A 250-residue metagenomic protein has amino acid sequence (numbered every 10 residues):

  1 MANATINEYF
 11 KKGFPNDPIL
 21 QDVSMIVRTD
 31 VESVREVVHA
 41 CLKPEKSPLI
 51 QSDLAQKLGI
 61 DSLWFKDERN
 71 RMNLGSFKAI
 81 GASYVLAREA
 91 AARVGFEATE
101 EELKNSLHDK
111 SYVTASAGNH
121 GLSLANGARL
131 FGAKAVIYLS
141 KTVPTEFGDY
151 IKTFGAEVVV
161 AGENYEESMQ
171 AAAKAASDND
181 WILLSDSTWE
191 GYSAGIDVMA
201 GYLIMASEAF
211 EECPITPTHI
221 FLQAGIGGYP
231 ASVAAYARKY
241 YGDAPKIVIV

Functional and structural regions predicted by a protein language model:
M1-V250: PLP-dependent amino-acid enzyme catalytic core
